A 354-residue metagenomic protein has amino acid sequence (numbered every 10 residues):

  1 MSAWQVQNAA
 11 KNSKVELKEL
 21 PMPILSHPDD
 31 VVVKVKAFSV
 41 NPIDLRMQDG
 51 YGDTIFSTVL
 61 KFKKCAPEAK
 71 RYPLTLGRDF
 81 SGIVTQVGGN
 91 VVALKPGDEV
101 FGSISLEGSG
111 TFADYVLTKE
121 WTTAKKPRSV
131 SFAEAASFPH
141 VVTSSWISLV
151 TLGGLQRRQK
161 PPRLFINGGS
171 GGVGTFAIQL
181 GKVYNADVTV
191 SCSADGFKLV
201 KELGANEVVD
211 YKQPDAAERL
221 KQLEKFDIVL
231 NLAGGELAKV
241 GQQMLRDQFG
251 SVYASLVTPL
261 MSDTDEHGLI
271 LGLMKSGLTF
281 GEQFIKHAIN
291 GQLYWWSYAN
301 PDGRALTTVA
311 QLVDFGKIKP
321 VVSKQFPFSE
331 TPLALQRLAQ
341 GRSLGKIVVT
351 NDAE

Functional and structural regions predicted by a protein language model:
M1-S26, K34-V87, V92-E354: Terminal helix/beta-alpha structural elements that buttress the NAD(P)+-binding lobe
